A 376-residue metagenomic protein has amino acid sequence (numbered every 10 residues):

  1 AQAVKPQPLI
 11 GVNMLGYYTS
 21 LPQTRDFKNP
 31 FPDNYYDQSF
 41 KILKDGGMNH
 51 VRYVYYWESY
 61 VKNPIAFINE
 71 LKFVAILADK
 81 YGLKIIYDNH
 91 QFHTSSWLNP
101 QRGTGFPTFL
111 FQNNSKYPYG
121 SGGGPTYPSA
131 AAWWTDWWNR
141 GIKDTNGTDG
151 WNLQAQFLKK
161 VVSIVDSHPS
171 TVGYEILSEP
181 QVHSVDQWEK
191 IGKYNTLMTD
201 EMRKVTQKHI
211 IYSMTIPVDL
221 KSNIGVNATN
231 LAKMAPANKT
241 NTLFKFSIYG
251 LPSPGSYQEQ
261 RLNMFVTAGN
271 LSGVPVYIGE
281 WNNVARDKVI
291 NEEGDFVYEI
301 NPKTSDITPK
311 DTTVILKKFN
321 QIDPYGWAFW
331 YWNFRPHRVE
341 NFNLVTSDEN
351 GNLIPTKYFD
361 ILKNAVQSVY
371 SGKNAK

Functional and structural regions predicted by a protein language model:
Q2-A3: Mature N-terminal, pre-catalytic/accessory segment of carbohydrate-active enzymes
P6-N227: Active-site mouth of glycoside hydrolases
Y18-R25, P252-G255, H337-R338: Short, solvent-exposed loop/turn elements at domain surfaces
K28, P32-D33, D144-Y325, N343-E349 (+2 more regions): Extracellular glycoside hydrolase catalytic/binding regions
G326-A328, V339: C-terminal, surface-exposed recognition/capping segments
F329-F334: Acidic carboxylate-rich catalytic motifs and surrounding loops in phosphoryl-/glycosyl-chemistry enzymes
P336-L344: Mature extracytoplasmic/periplasmic domains
D348-K376: Aromatic- and carboxylate-lined catalytic core of secreted/periplasmic carbohydrate-active enzymes
